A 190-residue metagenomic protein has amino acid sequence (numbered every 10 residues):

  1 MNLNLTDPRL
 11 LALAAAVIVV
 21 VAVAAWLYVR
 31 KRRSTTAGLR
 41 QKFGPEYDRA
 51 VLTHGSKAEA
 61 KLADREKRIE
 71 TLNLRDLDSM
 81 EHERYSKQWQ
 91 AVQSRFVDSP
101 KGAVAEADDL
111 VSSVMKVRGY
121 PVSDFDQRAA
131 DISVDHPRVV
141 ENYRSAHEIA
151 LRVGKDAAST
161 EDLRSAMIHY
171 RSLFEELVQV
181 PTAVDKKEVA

Functional and structural regions predicted by a protein language model:
M1-I18: Feature marks short, highly hydrophobic, charge-poor N-terminal signal-anchor/signal peptide-like helices that anchor
R9-L11, K61, A183: Intrinsic low-complexity, intrinsically disordered or marginally ordered coil/linker segments
L11, A22, K67-R68: Short, flexible segments with low predicted structural confidence
V20-S34: Cytosolic-side junction of a single-pass transmembrane alpha-helix
R32-N142, A146-A158: Elongated extramembrane "stalk/tether" segments
E148-A190: Extracytoplasmic/periplasmic C-terminal soluble domains
